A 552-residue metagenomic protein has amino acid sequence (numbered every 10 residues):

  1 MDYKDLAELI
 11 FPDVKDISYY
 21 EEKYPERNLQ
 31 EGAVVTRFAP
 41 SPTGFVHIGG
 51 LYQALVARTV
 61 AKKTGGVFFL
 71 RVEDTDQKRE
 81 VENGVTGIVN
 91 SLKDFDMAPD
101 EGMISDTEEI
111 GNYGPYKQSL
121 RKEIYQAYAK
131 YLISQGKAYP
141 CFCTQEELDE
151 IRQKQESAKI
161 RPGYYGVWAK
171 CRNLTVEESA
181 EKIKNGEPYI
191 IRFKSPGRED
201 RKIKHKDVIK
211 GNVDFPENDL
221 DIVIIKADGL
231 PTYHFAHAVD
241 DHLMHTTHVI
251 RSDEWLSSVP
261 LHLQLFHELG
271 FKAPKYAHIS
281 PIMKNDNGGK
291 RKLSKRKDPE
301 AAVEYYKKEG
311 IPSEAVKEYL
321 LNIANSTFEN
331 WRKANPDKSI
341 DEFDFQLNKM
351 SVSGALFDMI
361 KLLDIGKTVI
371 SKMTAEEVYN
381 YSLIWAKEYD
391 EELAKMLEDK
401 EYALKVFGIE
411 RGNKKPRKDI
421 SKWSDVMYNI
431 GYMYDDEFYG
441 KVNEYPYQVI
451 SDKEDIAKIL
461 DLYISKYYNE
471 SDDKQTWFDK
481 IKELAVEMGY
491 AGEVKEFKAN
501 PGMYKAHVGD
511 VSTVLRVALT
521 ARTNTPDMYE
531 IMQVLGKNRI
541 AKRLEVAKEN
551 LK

Functional and structural regions predicted by a protein language model:
D2-S157, S257-F271, A315: N-terminal Rossmann-like or analogous alpha/beta NTP/dinucleotide-binding catalytic cores that position adenine
A33-R37, F69, P299, S339-L347 (+1 more regions): Short amphipathic alpha-helical segments and their helix-coil junctions
T36-T43, F69-D74, L243-V249, E300-A302 (+3 more regions): Glycine- and acidic
A57, I88, L132, G136 (+8 more regions): Residue-level signal for inorganic ion chemistry
L92-P99, I133-P140, R152-Q155, K159-P162 (+8 more regions): A generic secondary-structure signal for well-formed alpha-helical elements
Y139-H278, M283-L293, A302, L460-S471 (+2 more regions): Active-site cores that bind ATP or allylic diphosphates and position pyrophosphate for catalysis
L269-I450, T520-K552: Catalytic adenosine-cofactor/nucleotide-binding cores of aminoacyl-tRNA synthetases and other
D479-M488, G492-L535, R539: Helix-rich, typically C-terminal accessory recognition domains appended to large enzymatic cores
